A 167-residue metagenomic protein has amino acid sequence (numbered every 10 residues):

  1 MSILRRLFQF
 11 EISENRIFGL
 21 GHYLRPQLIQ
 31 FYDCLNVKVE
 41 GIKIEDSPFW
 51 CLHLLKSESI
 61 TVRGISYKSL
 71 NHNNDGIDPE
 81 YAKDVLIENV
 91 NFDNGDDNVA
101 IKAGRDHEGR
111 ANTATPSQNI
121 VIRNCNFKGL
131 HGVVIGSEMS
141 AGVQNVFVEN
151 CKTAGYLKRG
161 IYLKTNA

Functional and structural regions predicted by a protein language model:
M1-A167: Extracellular/periplasmic carbohydrate-active domains that bind, remodel, or depolymerize complex polysaccharides
